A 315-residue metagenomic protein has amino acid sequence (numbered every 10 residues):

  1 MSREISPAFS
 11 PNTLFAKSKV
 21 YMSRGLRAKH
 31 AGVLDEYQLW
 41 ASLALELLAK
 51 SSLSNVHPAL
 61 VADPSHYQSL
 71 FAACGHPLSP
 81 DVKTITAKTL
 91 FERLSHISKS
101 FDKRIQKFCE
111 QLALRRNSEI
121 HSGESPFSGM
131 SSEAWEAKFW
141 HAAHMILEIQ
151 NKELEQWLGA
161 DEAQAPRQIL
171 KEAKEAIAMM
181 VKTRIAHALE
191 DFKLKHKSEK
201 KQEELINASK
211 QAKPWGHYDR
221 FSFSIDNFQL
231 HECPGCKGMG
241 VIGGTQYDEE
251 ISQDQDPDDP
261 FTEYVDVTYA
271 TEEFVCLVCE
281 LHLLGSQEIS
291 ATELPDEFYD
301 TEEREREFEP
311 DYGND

Functional and structural regions predicted by a protein language model:
M1-L43, N55-V56, K193-A208: Charged alpha-helical initiation segments
I5, F9-N12, A31-E36, K103-E110 (+3 more regions): Short, solvent-exposed segments of well-ordered alpha helices
N12-T13, G32, E36, H96-Q156: Charge-enriched, short contiguous segments at helix-coil
K17, Y21, L47, L112-R115: Amphipathic, well-ordered alpha-helical segments in soluble domains
A28-S79: N-terminal interaction modules that seed assembly of large macromolecular complexes
V61-R104, E249-I251: Flexible secondary-structure boundary motifs
F127-D315: Polyanionic, low-complexity intrinsically disordered segments
